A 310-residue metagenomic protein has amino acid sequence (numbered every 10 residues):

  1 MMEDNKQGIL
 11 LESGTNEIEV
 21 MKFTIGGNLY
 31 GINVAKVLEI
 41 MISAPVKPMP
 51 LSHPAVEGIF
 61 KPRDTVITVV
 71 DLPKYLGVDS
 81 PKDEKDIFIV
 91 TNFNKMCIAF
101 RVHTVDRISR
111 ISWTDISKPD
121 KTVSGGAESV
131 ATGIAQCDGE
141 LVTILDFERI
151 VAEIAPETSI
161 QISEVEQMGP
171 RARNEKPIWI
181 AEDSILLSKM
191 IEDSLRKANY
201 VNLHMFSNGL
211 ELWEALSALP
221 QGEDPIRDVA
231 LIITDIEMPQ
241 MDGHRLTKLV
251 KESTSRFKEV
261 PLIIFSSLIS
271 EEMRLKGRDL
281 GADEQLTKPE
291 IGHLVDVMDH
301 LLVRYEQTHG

Functional and structural regions predicted by a protein language model:
M1-I232, I236-R245, E252-P261, F265-G310: An acidic, low-aromatic, low-complexity terminal/linker signal
